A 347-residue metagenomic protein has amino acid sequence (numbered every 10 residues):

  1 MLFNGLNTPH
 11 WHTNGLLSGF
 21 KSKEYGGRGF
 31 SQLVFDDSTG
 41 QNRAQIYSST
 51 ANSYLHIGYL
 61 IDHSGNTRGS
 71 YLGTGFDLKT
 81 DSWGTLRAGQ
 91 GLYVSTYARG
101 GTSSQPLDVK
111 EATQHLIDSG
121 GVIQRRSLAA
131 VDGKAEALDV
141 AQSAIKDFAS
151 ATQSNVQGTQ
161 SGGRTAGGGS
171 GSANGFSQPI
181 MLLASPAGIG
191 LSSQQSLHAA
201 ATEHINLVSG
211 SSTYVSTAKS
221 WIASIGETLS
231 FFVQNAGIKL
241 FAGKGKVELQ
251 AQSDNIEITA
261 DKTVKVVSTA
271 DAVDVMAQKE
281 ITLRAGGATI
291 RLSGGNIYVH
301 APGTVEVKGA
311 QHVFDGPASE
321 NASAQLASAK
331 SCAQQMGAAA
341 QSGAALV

Functional and structural regions predicted by a protein language model:
M1-M276, E280-R284, R291: Structural signature for extended repeat/solenoid scaffolds and their inter-repeat hinge/linker regions, spanning
S119, S253, K262-K265, T269-D274 (+1 more regions): Long terminal segments
